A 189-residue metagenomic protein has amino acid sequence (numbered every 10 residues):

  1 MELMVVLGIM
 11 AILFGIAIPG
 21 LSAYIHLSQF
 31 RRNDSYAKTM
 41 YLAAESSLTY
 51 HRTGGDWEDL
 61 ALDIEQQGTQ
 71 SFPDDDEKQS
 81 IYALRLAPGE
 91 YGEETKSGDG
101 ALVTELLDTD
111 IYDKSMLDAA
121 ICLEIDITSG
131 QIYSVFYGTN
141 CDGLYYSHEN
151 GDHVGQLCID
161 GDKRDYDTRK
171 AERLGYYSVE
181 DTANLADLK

Functional and structural regions predicted by a protein language model:
M1-L21: N-terminal single-pass transmembrane signal-anchor helix
G8, E45, Q67, D75 (+8 more regions): Compositionally biased, intrinsically disordered low-complexity segments
G8, G20, A44, A120-L123: Small side chains
A11, G20-Y41: Aliphatic-rich helix starts adjacent to a transmembrane/signal segment
L42-Q70: Alpha-helix exit/C-cap motif
A61, Q67-M116: Acidic, glycine-rich loop-and-strand cores that form catalytic or ligand-binding grooves in diverse globular domains
D113-K189: Short, surface-exposed interaction loops/tails
